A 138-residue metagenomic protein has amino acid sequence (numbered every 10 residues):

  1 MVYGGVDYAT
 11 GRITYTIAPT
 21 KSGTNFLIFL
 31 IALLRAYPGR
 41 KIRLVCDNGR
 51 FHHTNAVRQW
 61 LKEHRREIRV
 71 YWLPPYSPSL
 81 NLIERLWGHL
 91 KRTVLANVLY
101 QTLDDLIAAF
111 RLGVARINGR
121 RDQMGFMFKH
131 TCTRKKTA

Functional and structural regions predicted by a protein language model:
M1-K41: Electropositive, glycine- and tryptophan-enriched low-complexity nucleic-acid-binding patches
G4-G5, G11, L30, D47 (+4 more regions): Mobile genetic element proteins and their domesticated derivatives, centered on retroelements and DNA transposons
Y15-I17, W72, V94-A96: Structural signal for conserved beta-strand scaffold positions within catalytic alpha/beta enzyme cores
L33-Y37, L61-H64, G113: Hydrophobic helix-cap positions at the C-terminus of alpha-helices in RecA-like/P-loop ATPase nucleotide-binding cores
R35, V45, G49, Q59-L61 (+2 more regions): Single, function-defining residue in the core of a domain
R40-H53, Y76, N81: Acidic/histidine-rich, metal-coordinating catalytic segments
K62-L82, V98-L99: RNase H-like polynucleotidyl transferase catalytic core
I83-A138: C-terminal anion-handling pockets and recognition modules
